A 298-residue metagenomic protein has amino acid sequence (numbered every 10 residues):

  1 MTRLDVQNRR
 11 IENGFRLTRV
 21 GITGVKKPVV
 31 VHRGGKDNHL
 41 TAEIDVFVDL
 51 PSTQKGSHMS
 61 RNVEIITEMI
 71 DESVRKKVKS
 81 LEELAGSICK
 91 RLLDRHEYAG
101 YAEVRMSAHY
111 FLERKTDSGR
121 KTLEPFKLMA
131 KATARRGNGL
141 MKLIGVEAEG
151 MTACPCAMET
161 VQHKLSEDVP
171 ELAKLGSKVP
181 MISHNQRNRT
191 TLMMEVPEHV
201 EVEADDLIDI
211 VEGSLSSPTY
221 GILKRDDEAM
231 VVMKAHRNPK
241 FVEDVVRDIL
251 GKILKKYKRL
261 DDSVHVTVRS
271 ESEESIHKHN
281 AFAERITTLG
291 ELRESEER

Functional and structural regions predicted by a protein language model:
M1-R298: N-terminal intrinsically disordered, cationic/polar leader segments that include organellar targeting peptides
